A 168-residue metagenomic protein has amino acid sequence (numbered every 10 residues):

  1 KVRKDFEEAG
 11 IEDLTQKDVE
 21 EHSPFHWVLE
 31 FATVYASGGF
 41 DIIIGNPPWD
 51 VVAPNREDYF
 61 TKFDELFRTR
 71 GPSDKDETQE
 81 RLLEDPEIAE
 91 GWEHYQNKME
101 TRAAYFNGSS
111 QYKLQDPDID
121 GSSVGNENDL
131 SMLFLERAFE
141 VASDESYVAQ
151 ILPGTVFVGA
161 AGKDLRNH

Functional and structural regions predicted by a protein language model:
V2-H168: SAM-dependent methyltransferase catalytic-core segment centered on the flexible catalytic loop and adjoining short
